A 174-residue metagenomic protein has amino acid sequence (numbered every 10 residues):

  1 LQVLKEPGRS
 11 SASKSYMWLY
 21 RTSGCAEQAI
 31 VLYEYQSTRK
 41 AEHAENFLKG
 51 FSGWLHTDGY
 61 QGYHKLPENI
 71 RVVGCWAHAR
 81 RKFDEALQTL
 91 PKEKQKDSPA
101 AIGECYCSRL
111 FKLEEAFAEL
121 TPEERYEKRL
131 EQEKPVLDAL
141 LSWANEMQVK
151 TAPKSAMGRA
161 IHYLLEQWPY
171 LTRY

Functional and structural regions predicted by a protein language model:
L1-Y174: Catalytic center-proximal scaffold of phosphoryl-transfer enzymes
